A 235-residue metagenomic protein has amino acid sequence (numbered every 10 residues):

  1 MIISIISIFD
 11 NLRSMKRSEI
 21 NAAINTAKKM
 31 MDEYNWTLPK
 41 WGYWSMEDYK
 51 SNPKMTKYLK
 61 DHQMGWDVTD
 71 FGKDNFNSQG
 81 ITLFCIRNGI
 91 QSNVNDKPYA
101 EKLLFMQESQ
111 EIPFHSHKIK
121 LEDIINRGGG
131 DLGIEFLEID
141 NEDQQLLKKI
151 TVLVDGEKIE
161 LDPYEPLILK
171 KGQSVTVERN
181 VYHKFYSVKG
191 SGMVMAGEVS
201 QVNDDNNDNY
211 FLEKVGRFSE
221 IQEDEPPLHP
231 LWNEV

Functional and structural regions predicted by a protein language model:
I5-A100, P227-E234: A short, N-terminal "cap"/entry segment at the start of jelly-roll beta-barrel domains of the cupin/DSBH fold
K16, N141-I159, Y186-V235: Double-stranded beta-helix
A100, K120, P163-Y164, K171: Short, solvent-exposed loop/turn positions at domain surfaces that link secondary-structure elements or cap domain
K102-E122: Conserved short histidine dyad/triad with adjacent acidic residue
L121-E122, N126-E142: Glycine- and acidic-residue-biased ligand/ion/polar-headgroup-sensing regions
Y164-K189, A196-V199: Conserved metal-binding segment of the jelly-roll/cupin
